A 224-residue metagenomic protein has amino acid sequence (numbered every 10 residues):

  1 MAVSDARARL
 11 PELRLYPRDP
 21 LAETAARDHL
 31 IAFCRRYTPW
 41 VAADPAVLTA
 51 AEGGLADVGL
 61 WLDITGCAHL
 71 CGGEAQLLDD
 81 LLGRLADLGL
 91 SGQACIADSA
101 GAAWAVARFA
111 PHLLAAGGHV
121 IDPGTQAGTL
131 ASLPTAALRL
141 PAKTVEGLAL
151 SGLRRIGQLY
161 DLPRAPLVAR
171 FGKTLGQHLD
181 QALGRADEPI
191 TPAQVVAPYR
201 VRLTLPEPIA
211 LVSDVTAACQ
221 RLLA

Functional and structural regions predicted by a protein language model:
M1-A224: Gly/Gly-Pro- and Ser/Thr-rich, intrinsically disordered tail segments characteristic of DNA damage-repair and tolerance
